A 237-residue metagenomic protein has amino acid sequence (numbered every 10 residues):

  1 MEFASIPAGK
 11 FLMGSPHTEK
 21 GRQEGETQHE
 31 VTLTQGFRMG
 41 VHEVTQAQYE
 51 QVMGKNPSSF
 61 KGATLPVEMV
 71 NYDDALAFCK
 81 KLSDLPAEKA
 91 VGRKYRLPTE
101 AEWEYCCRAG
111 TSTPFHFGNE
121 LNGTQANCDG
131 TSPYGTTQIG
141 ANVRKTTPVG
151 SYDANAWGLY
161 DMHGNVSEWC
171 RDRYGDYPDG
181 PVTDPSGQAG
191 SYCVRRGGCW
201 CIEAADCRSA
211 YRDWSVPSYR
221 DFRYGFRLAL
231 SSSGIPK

Functional and structural regions predicted by a protein language model:
M1-S58, E68-D73, G164, L228 (+1 more regions): A short glycine-rich, aromatic-capped structural motif
L12, P16-T18, S58-P66, Y72-D213 (+3 more regions): Functional-site microenvironments in short loops/helix caps that host divalent-cation chemistry
T34, R220-G225: Extracellular interaction modules
